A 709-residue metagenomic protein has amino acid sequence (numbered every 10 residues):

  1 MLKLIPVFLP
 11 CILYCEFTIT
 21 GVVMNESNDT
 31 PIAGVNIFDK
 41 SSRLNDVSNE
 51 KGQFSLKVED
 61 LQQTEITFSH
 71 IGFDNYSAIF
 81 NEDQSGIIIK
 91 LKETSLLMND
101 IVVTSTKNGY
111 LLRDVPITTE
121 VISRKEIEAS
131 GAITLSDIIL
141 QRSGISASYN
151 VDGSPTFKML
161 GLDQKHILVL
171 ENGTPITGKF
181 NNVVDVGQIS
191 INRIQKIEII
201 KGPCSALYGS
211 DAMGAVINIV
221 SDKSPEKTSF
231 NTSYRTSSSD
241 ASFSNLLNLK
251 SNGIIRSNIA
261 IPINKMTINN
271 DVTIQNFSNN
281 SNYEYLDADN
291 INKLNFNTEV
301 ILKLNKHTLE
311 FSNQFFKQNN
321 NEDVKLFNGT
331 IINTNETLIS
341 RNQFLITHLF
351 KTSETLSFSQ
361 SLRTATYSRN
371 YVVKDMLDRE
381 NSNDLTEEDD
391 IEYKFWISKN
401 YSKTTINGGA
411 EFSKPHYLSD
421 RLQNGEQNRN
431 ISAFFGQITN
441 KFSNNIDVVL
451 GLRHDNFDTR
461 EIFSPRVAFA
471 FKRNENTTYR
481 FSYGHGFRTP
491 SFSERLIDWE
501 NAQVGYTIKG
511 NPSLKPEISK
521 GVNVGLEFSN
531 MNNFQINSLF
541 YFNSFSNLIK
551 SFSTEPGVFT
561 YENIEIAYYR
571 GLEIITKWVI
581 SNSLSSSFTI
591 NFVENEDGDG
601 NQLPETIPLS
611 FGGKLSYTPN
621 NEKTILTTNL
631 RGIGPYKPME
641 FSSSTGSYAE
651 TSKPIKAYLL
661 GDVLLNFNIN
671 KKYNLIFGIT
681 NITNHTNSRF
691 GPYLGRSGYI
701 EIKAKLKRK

Functional and structural regions predicted by a protein language model:
M24-S27, F38-K40, S69-F73, Q84-E128 (+1 more regions): Short, acidic, small-residue-rich periplasmic hinge/interaction motif at the N-terminus of Gram-negative outer-membrane
S55-K57, A147, K158, T174-G202: Short acidic/polar hinge/loop motifs at secondary-structure boundaries that mediate gating or recognition
I88-K90, I189-N231: A beta-strand signature from Gram-negative outer-membrane beta-barrel systems, especially the internal plug domain
T119, S136-G178: Extracytoplasmic beta-strand/coil segments of soluble accessory domains associated with Gram-negative outer-membrane
I200, T330-K351, T478, H485-N537 (+3 more regions): Outer-membrane beta-barrel signature, preferentially recognizing the C-terminal barrel domain of Gram-negative
S233, K441-N445, N537, Y541-S544 (+2 more regions): Gram-negative outer-membrane beta-barrel transporters
N258-P262, M266, T273, I301-K303 (+3 more regions): Conserved C-terminal beta-signal and adjacent last beta-strands/turns of outer-membrane beta-barrel proteins
F277-D389: Flexible loop and strand-edge segments within Gram-negative outer membrane beta-barrel domains
